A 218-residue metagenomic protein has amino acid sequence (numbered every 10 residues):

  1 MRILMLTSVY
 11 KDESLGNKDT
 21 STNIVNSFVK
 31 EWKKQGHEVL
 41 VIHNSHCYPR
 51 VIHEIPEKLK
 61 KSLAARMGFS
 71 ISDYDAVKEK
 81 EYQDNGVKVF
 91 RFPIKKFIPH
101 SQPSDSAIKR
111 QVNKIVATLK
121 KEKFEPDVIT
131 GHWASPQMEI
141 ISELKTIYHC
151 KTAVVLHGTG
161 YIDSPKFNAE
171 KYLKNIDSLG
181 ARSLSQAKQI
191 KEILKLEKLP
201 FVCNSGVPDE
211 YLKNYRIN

Functional and structural regions predicted by a protein language model:
M1-K78: N-terminal subdomain of nucleotide-sugar transferases
Y10-E13, S135-M138, C150-F167, N175: A short, histidine- and acid-enriched strand-loop-helix "catalytic/donor-clamping" loop that lines the nucleotide-sugar
N44-L119: A conserved catalytic-core segment of Leloir-type glycosyltransferases
K88-R91, V116-Q137, C150-A153: Short N-terminal targeting/anchoring amphipathic segment
F97-K114, V128-Y148: An aromatic- and histidine-rich active-site surface loop
S164-F167, K191, G206-N218: Acidic anion/phosphate-binding donor-loop and adjacent secondary structure in glycosyltransferase catalytic cores
I176-L184, F201: A short beta-strand/loop micro-motif in the catalytic core of glycosyltransferases that engages the nucleotide-sugar
S185, S205-G206: Carbohydrate-associated surface elements
